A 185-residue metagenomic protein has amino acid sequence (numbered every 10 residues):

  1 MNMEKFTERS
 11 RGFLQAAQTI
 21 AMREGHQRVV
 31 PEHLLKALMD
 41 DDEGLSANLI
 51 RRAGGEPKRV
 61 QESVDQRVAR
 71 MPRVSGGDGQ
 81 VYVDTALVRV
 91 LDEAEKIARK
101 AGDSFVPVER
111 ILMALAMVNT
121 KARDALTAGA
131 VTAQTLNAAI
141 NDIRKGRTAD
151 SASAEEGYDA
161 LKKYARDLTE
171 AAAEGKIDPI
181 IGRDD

Functional and structural regions predicted by a protein language model:
M1-D185: Histone-fold recognition with a strong bias for associated Lys/Arg-rich disordered tails
